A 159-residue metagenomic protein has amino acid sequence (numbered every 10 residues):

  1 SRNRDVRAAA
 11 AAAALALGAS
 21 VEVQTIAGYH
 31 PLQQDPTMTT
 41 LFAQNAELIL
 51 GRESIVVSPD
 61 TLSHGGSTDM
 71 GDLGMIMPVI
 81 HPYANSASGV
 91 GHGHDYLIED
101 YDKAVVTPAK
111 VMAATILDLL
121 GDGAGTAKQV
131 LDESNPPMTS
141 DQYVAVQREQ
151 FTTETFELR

Functional and structural regions predicted by a protein language model:
S1-R159: Metal-dependent amide/peptide-bond hydrolase catalytic core, centered on the "pita-bread" metallohydrolase fold
